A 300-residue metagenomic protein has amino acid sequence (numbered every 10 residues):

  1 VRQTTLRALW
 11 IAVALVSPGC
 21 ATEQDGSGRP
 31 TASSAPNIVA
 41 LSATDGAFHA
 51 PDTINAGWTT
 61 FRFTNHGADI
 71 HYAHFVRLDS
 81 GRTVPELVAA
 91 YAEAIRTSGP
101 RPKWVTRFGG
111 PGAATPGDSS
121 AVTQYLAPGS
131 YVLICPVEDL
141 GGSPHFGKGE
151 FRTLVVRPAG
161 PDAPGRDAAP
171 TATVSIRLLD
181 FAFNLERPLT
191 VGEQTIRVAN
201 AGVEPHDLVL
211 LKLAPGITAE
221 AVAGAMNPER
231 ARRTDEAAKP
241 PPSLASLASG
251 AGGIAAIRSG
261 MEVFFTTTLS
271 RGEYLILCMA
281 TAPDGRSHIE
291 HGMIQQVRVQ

Functional and structural regions predicted by a protein language model:
V1-L9: Bacterial N-terminal signal peptides that target proteins for export
V16-G19: C-terminal motif of bacterial Sec signal peptides marking the signal peptidase cleavage site
A21-E23: Bacterial signal peptide processing site
G26-S42: N-terminal low-complexity, Pro/Thr/Ser-rich intrinsically disordered segments that act as propeptides or flexible
A40-A43, A47-A56, T60-H74, V105-A182 (+3 more regions): Extracellular/periplasmic metallocenter environments
N65-I95, E193, N200-D235: Contiguous segments within soluble domain cores/interaction surfaces
S98-T115, E236-R258: Extended, solvent-exposed segments with strong compositional bias
